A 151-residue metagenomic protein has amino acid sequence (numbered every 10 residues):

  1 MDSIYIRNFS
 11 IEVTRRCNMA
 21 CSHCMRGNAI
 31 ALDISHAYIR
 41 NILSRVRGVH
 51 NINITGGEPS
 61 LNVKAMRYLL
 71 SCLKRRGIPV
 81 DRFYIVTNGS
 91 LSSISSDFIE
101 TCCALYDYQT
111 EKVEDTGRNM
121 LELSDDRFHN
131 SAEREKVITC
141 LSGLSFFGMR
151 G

Functional and structural regions predicted by a protein language model:
M1-T87, S92-D97, T101: Conserved alpha-helical substructure of the radical SAM core
N62-G151: Conserved AdoMet/S-adenosylmethionine-binding subsite of the radical SAM
